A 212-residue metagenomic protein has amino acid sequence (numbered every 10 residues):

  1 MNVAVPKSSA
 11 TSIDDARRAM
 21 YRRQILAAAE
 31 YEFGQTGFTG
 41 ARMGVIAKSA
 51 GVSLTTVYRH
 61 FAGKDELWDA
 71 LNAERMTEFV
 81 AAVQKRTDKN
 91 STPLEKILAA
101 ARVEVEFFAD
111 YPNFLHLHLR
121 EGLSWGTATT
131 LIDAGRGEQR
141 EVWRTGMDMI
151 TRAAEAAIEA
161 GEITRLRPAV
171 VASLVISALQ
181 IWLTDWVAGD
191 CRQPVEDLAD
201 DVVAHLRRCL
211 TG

Functional and structural regions predicted by a protein language model:
M1-M20, A27: N-terminal intrinsically disordered/low-complexity leader segments
R18, L26, W68, N72 (+6 more regions): Amphipathic, non-transmembrane alpha-helical scaffold segments
Y21-A29, I46, L71-F79, V83 (+1 more regions): Generic hydrophobic, amphipathic alpha-helix propensity
Q24, E32-E66, A70: Helix-turn-helix
I25-F33, E104, L206: Short hydrophobic clusters on alpha-helical segments that form packing/core surfaces in small helical domains
A70, E74, Q84-F114, A172-V175: Hydrophobic alpha-helical connector segments
T77-V80, A128-A160, A169-S173: Amphipathic alpha-helical packing segments from all-alpha helical-bundle domains
L115-R120, R136, R140, I158-V203: Hydrophobic/aromatic-rich alpha-helical bundle segments in the mid-to-C-terminal region
